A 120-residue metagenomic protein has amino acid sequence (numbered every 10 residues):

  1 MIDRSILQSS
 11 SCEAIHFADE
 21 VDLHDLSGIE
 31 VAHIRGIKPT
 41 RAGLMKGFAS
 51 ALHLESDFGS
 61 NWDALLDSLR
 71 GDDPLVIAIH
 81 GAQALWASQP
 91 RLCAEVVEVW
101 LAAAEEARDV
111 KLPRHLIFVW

Functional and structural regions predicted by a protein language model:
M1-W120: Positively charged, polar, low-complexity stretches
